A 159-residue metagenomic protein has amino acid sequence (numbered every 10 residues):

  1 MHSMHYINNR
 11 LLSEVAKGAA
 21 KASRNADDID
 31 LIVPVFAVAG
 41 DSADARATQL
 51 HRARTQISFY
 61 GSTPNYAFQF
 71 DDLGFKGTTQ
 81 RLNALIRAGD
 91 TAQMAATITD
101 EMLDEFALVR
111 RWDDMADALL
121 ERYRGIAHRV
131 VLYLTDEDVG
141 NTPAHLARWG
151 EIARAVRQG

Functional and structural regions predicted by a protein language model:
M1-G159: Active-site-adjacent structural elements that line small-molecule/cofactor binding pockets in enzymes
